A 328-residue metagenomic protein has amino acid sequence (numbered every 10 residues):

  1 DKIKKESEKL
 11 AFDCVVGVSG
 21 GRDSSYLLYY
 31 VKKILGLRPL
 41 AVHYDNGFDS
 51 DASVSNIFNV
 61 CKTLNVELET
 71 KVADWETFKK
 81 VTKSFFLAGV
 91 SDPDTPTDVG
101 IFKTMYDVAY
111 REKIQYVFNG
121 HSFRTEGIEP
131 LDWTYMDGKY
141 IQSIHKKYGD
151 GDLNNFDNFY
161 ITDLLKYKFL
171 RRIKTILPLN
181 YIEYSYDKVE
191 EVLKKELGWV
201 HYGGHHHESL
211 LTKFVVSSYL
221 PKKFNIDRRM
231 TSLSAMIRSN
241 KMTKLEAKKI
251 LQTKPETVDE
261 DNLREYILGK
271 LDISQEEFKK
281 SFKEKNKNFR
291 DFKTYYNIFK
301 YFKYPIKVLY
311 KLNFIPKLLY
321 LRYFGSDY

Functional and structural regions predicted by a protein language model:
D1-D13, Y30-Y328: Nucleotide-activated chemistry modules centered on ATP-dependent adenylation/adenylyltransferase
C14-D23: Short, glycine-rich nucleotide/cofactor-binding loops
R22-L27, G100: Short glycine/serine/threonine-rich phosphate/pyrophosphate-binding segments that cradle anionic phosphate groups
